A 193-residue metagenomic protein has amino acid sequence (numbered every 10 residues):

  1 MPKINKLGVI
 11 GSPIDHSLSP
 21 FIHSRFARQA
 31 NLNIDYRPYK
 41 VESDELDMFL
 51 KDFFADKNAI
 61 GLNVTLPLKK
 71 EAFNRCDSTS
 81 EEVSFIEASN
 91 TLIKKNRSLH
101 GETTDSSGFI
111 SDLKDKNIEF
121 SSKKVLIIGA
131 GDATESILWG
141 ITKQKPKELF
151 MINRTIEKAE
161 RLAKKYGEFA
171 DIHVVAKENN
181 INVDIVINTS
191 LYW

Functional and structural regions predicted by a protein language model:
P2-K116: Phosphate/diphosphate ligand-binding glycine-rich loop within oxidoreductases
G11, T103, L113, I118-P146 (+1 more regions): Glycine-rich adenosine-cofactor-binding loop
V41, R154-T155: Short beta->alpha hinge that forms the Motif I/post-I loop of the SAM-binding pocket
I60, K147, D184: Conserved acidic residues
L62, V125, V186: Receiver (REC) domain switch-region micro-motif
V64-E71, D132-A133, L191-W193: Short glycine-rich anion-binding loops that position phosphate/pyrophosphate groups of nucleotides and phosphorylated
E157-K165: Short alpha-helix adjacent to the SAM-binding motif of class I
E168-W193: Rossmann-like adenosine-cofactor binding region
